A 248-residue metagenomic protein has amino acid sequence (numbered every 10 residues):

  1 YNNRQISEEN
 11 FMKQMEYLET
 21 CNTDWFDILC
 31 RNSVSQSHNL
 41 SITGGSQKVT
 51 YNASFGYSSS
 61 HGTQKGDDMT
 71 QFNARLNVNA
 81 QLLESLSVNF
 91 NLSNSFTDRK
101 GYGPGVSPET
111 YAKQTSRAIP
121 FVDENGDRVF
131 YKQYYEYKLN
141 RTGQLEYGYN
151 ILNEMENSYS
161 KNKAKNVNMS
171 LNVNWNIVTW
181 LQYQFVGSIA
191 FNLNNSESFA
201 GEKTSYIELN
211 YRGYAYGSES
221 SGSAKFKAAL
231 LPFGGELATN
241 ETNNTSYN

Functional and structural regions predicted by a protein language model:
Y1-N22, N32, G62-D67, N73 (+3 more regions): Surface-exposed loop/interface segments of Gram-negative outer-membrane beta-barrel transport/assembly proteins
D27-L29: C-terminal beta-signal and adjacent terminal beta-strands/loops of Gram-negative outer-membrane beta-barrel proteins
S35, S46-Q47, Q81-L83, N176-V178: Outer-membrane beta-barrel channels and translocator barrels
L40-G44, A74-A80, M169-W175: Residues on the lipid-exposed face of transmembrane beta-strands in outer-membrane beta-barrel proteins
G44-K48, Y57: A generic beta-sheet turn/junction motif
N52-S54, N89: Periplasmic plug
F55-H61: Transmembrane beta-strand segments that form the barrel wall of outer-membrane beta-barrel proteins
